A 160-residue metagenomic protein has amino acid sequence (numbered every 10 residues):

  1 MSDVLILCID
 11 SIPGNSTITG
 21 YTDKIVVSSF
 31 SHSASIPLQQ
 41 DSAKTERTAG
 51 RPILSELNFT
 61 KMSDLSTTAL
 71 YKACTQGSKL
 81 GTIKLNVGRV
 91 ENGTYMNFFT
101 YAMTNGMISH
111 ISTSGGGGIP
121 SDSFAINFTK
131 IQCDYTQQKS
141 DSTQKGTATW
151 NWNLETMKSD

Functional and structural regions predicted by a protein language model:
M1-D160: Glycine-rich, low-complexity intrinsically disordered segments
